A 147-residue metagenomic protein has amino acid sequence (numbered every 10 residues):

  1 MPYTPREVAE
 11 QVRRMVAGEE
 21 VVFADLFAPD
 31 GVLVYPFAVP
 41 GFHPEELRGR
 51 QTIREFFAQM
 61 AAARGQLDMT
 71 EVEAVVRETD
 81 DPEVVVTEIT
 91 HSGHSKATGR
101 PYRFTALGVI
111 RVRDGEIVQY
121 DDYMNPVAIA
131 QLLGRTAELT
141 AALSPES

Functional and structural regions predicted by a protein language model:
M1-P29, E138-S147: Short, low-complexity N-terminal intrinsically disordered segments enriched in polar/charged residues
M1-Y3, A58-S147: A beta-strand edge to alpha-helix "cap/lid" segment located at domain peripheries
V12-R13, H43, Q119: Short, flexible active-site loop motifs that bind/organize anionic cofactors or intermediates
R13-A24, R50, M69-E73, H91-H94: Phosphate-binding glycine-rich loops and adjacent basic patches that engage nucleotide phosphates, nucleic-acid
V22-A24, G31, G49, I53 (+3 more regions): Hydrophobic pocket/interface hotspot
L26-E83: A solvent-exposed, acidic/Ser-Thr-rich amphipathic alpha-helical stretch
